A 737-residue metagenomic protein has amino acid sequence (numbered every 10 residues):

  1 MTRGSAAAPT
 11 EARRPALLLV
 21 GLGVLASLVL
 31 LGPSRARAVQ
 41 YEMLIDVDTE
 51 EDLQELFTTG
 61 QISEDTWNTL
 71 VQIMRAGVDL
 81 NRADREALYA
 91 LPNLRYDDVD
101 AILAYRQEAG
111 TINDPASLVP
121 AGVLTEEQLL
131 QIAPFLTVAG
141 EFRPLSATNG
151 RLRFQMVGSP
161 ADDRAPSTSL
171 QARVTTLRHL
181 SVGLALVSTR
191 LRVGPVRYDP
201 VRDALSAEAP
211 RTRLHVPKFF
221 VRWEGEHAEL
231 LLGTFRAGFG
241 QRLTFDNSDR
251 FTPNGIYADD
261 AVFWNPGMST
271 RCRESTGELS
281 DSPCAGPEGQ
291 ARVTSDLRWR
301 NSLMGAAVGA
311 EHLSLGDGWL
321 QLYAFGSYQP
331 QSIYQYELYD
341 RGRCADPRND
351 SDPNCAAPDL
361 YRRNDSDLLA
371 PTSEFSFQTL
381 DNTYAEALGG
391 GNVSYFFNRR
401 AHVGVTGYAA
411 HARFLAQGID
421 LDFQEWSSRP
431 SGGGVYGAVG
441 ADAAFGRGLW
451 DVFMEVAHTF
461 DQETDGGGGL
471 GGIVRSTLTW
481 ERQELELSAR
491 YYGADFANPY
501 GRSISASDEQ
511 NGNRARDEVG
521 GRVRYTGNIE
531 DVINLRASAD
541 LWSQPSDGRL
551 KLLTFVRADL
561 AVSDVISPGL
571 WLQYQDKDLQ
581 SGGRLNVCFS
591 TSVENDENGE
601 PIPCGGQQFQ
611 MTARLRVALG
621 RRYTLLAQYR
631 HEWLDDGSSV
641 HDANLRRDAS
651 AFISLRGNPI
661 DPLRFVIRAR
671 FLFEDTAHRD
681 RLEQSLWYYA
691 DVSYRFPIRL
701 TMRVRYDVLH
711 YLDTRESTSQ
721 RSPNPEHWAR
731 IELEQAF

Functional and structural regions predicted by a protein language model:
M1-P15: N-terminal secretory signal peptides that target proteins for export/translocation
A16-V29: Bacterial N-terminal signal peptides
R37-W223, L231-G238: Compositionally biased linear targeting/interaction segments
T189-V216, R292-R300, T379-N382, A457-G466: Outer-membrane beta-barrel proteins
V196-A207, G255-A285, D340-T372, L415-S431 (+5 more regions): Solvent-exposed loop segments that connect transmembrane elements
S206-P287, D296-S332, L478-N498: Outer membrane beta-barrel
S280-Q329, I333-Q335, T379-F396, R514 (+3 more regions): Outer-membrane beta-barrel transmembrane strands
G391-N398, V403-A409, L415-G418, P430-G437 (+1 more regions): Exposed, low-structure sequence patches enriched in small/polar residues
